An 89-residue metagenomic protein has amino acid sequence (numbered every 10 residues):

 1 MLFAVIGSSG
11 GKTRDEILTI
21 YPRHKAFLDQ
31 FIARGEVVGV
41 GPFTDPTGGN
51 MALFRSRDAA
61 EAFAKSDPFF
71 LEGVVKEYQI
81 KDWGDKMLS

Functional and structural regions predicted by a protein language model:
M1-S89: Conserved, structured core segments of small domains
